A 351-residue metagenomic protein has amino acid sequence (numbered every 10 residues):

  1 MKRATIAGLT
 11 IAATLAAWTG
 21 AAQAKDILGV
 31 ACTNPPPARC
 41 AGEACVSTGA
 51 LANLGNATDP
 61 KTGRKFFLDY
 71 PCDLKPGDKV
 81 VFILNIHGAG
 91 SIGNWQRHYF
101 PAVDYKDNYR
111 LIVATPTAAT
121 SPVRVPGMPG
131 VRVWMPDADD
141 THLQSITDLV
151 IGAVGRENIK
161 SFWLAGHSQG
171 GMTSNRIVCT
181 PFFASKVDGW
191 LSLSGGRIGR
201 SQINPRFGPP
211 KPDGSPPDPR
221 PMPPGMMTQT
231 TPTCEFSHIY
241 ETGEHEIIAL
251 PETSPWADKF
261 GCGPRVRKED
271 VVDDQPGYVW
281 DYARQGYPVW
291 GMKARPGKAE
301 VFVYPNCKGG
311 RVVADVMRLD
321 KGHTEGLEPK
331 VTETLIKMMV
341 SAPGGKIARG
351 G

Functional and structural regions predicted by a protein language model:
M1-G8: Bacterial N-terminal signal peptides that target proteins for export
T14-A22: C-terminal segment of classical bacterial N-terminal signal peptides
A24-F82, K160-L191, G195-M222, E269-N306 (+2 more regions): A domain-start/cap signature at the N-terminus of enzymes
L74-R124, G199-R200, T324-E325: Short substrate-entry loop that stabilizes the transition state in hydrolases
L84-I86, L193, R318: Alpha/beta-hydrolase
R132-V154: Alpha/beta-hydrolase active-site loop
I239-T242: Short beta-strand/loop motif that positions the catalytic acidic residue of the alpha/beta-hydrolase fold
H245-I248, H323-E325: Acidic catalytic loop of the alpha/beta-hydrolase fold
